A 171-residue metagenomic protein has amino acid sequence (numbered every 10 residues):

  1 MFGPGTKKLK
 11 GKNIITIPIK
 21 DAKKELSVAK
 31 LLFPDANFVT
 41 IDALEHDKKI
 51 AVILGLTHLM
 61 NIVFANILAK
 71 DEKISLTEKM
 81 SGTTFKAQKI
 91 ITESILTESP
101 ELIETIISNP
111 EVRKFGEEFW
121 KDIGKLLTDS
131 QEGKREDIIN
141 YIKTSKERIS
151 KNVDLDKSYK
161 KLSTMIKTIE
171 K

Functional and structural regions predicted by a protein language model:
M1-I50: Rossmann-fold dinucleotide-binding core
T40-K171: An accessory alpha-helical subdomain
